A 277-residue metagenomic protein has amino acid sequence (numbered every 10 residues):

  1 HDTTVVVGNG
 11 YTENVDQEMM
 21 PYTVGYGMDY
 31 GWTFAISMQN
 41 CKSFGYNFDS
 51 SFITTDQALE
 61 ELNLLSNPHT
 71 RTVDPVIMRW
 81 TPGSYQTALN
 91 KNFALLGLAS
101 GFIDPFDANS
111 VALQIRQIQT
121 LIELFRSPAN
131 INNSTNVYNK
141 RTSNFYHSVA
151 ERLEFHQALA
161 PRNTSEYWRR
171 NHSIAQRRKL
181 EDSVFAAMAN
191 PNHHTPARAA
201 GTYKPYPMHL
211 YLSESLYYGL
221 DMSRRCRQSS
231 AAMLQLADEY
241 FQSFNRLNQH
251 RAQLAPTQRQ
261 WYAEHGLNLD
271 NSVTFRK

Functional and structural regions predicted by a protein language model:
H1-E18: Central beta-strand plus flanking loop segment that forms part of the substrate or channel wall within the catalytic
V6, V76, A94-L96: Hydrophobic/aromatic beta-strand patches that form the interior of the parallel beta-sheet core in alpha/beta enzyme
V15-M19, R71-D74, P128-N136: Acidic/polar loop patches that form or flank catalytic/metal-binding clefts of enzymes that bind anionic ligands
M19-M20, M78-P82: Glycine-rich, charged/polar anion/phosphate-binding loops that engage phosphate groups from diverse ligands
Y22-Y26: Short Gly/Pro-enriched turn/cap motifs at secondary-structure boundaries
G27-R79, G101-A112, L124-S127: Conserved FAD/dinucleotide-binding core of flavoprotein oxidoreductases
G83-V149: Conserved mid-domain beta->alpha element of the FAD-binding
E123-K277: Long, low-complexity C-terminal extensions of enzymes
